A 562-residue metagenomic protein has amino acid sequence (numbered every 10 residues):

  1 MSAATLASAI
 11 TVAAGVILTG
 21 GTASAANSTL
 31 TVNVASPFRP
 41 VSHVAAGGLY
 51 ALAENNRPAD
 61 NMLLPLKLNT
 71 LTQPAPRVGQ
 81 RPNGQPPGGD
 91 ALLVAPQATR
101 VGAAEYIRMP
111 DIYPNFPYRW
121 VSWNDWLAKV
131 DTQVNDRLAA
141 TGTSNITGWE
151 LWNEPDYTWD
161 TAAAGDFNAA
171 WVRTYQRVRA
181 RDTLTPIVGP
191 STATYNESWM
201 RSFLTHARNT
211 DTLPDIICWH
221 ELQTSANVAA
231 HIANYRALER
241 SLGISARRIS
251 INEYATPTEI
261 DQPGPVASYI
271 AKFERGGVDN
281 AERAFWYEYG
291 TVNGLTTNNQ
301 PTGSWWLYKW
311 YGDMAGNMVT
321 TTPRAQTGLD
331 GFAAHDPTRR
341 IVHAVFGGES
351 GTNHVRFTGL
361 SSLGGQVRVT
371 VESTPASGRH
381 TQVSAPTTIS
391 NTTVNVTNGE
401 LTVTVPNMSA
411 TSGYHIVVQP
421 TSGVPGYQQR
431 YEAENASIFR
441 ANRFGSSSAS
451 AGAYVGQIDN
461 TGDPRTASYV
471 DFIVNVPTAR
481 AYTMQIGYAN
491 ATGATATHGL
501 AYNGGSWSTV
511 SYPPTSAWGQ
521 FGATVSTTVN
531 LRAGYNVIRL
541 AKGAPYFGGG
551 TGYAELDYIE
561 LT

Functional and structural regions predicted by a protein language model:
M1-A7: N-terminal export and membrane-targeting signals
G15-G148, V172-G189, Q300-G303, L307-G462 (+5 more regions): Non-catalytic accessory regions flanking glycosidase/transglycosidase catalytic cores in CAZymes
N55, N115-L238, L242, A255-Y269 (+1 more regions): Active-site cleft segment of glycoside hydrolase catalytic domains centered on the general acid/base Glu
L222-G290, L295-A315, S350, S362: Catalytic-core region of carbohydrate-active enzymes that cleave or remodel glycosidic bonds
V369, H498-L500: Short beta-strand elements bearing conserved aromatic residues within extracellular beta-rich modules
S468-T492, A496-H498: A short beta-strand element within beta-rich, extracytoplasmic domains of secreted/secretory-pathway proteins
Y502-Y535: Extracellular carbohydrate recognition and processing domains and analogous Trp-centered ligand-binding platforms
L540-G549: Short beta-strand-plus-loop segments that form exposed binding edges in beta-rich domains
